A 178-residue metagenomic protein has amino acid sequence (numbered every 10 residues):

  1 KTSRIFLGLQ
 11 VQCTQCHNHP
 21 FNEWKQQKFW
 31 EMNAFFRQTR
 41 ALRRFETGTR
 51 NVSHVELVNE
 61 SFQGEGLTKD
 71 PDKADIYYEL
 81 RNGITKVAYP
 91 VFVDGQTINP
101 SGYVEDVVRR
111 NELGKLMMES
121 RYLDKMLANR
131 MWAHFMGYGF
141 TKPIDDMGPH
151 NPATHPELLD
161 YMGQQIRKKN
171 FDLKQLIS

Functional and structural regions predicted by a protein language model:
K1-S178: Primarily short, surface-exposed interaction patches in extracytoplasmic proteins
